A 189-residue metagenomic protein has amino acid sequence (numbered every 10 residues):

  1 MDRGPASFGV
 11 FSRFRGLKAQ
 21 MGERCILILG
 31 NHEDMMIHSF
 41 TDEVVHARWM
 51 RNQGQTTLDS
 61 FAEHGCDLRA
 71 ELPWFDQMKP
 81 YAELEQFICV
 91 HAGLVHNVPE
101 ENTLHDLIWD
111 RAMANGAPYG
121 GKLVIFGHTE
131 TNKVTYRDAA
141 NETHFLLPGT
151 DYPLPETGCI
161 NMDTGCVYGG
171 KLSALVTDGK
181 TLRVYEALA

Functional and structural regions predicted by a protein language model:
D2, I28, N52, H91 (+2 more regions): Short glycine/serine/threonine-biased micro-segments
D2-P5, E33-I37, A82, H96-N97 (+2 more regions): Active-site environment of divalent metal-dependent phosphoester hydrolases
R3-E85, D110-N115: Active-site neighborhood of divalent metal-dependent phosphoester bond hydrolases
F8-G9, F40-T41, E101-N102, Y136-A139 (+1 more regions): Short amphipathic alpha-helical segments
V10-R15, V44-H46, H105-L107, N141-F145 (+2 more regions): Glycine-rich, phosphate-binding/catalytic loops in enzymes
L27, C89-V90, N161-M162: Short hydrophobic beta-strand that contains or immediately precedes a catalytic carboxylate
C66-Y136: His/acidic metal-ligating clusters that form di-metal
A112-A189: Acidic, His/Gly-rich catalytic cores of divalent-metal-dependent hydrolytic chemistry
